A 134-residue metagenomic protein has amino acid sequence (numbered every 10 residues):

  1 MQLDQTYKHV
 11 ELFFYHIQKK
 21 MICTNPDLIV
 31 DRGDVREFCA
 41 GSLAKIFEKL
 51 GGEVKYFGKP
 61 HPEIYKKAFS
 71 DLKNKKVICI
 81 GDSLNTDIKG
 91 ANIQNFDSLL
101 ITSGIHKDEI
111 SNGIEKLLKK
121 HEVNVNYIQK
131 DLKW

Functional and structural regions predicted by a protein language model:
M1-W134: Asp-based, Mg2+/Mn2+-dependent phosphohydrolase catalytic module
